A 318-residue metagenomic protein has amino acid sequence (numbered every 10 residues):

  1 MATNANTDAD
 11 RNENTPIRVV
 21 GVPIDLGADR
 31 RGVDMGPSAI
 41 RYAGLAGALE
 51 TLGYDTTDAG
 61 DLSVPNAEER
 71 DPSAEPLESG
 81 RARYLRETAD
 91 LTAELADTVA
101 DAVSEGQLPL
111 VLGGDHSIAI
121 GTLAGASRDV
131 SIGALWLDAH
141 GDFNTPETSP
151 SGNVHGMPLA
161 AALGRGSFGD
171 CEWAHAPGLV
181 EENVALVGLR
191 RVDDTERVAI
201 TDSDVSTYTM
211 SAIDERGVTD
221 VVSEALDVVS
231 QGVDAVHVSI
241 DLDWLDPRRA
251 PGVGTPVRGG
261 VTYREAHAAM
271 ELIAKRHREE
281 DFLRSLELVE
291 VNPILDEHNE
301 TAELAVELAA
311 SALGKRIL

Functional and structural regions predicted by a protein language model:
T3, D10-I24, R30-L110, S206-L318: Catalytic cores of soluble, metal-dependent hydrolases
L26, H116, A139-F143, L288-P293: Acidic, glycine-rich active-site loops and adjacent beta-strand->loop/helix elements that engage anionic groups
D29-R31, G121-T122, T145-P146, E196-R197 (+2 more regions): Short glycine-/acidic-enriched loop or helix-start segments at secondary-structure transitions that form or flank
S104-E172, E181, R276-D281: Active-site histidine-anchored catalytic micro-motif
G114, L137-A139, V187, V238-L242 (+1 more regions): Active-site flanking residues adjacent to catalytic metal/cofactor-binding acidic residues
R165-A176, S311-L318: A charged, well-structured terminal subsegment
G178-R191: An alpha-beta-alpha
V192-D202: Short, glycine/polar-rich helix-capping loops at beta-to-alpha or helix-loop-helix junctions that flank or form
